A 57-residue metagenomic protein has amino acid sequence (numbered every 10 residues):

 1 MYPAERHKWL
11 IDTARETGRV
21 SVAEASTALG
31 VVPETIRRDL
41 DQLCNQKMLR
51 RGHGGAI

Functional and structural regions predicted by a protein language model:
Y2-I57: HTH-adjacent hinge/linker in prokaryotic transcriptional regulators
